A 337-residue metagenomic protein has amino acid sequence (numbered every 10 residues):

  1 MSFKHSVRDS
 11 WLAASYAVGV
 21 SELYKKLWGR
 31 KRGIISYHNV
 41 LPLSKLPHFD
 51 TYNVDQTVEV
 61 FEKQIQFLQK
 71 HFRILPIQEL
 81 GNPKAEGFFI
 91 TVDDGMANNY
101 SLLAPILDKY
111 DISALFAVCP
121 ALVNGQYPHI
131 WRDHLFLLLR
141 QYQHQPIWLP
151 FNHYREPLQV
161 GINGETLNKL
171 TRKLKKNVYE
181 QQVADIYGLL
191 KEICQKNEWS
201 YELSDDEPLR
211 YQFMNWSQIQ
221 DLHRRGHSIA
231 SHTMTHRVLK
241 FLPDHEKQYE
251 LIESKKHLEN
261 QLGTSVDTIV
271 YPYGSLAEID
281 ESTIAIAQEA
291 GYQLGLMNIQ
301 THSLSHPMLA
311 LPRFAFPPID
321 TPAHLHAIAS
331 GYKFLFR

Functional and structural regions predicted by a protein language model:
M1-T91, N98, Q126, I130-L138 (+6 more regions): C-terminal active-site subregion of NodB/CE4 polysaccharide deacetylases
L27, S36, P128-R225: Extended, charge-rich helix/loop segments that form flexible, surface "patches" used to engage negatively charged
K63, N98, L102, M214-S217: Short, well-structured alpha-helical interface segments that form or flank functional binding sites
K84, M96, P105-A117, K169-Y201 (+3 more regions): CE4/NodB-like, metal-dependent polysaccharide N-deacetylase domain that modifies extracellular/periplasmic N-acetylated
T91-H134: Long, hydrophobic, well-ordered secondary-structure blocks that form the structural core and pocket-lining surfaces
P105, Q220, I284-A285: Alpha-helical segments flanking ligand/cofactor-binding loops in enzyme cores
